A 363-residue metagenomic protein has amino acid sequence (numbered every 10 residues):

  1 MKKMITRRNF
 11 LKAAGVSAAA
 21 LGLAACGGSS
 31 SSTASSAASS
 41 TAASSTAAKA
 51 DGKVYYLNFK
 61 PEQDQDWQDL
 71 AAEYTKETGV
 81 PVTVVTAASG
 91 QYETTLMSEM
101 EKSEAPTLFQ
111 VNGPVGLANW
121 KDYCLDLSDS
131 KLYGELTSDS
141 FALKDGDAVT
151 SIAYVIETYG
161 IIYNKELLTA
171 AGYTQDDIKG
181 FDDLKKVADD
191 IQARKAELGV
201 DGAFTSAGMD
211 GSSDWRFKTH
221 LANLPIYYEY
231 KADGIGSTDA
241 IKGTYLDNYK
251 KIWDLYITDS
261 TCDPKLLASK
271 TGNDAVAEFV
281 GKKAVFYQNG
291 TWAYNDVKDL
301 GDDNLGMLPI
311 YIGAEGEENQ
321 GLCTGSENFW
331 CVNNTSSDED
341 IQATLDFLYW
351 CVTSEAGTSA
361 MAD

Functional and structural regions predicted by a protein language model:
K2-T6, L11-G116, L132, A268 (+3 more regions): Conserved N-terminal structural module of periplasmic/extracytoplasmic solute-binding proteins
A43, A48, N112-Y163, R216 (+2 more regions): Hinge/lid segment of periplasmic solute-binding proteins
S45, T150-Y154, Y159, K185-T238 (+1 more regions): Extracytoplasmic/periplasmic solute-binding protein
A72, K76-E77, P81, T169-A171 (+1 more regions): Extracytoplasmic/periplasmic substrate-recognition and gating elements
E77-T86, T174-Q175, I257-K270, L300-N304: A local structural motif
T86-T95, F181-D183, L267-V280: Short helix-initiation/N-cap motifs at beta->coil->alpha
D126-S140, A203-F204, G208-G211, I226-K251 (+2 more regions): Short, solvent-exposed loop/beta-turn-alpha elements that line the ligand-binding surface or hinge of extracytoplasmic
A188-D189, I235-S269: Glycine-centered hinge/linker elements that transmit conformational signals in sensory and ligand-binding systems
